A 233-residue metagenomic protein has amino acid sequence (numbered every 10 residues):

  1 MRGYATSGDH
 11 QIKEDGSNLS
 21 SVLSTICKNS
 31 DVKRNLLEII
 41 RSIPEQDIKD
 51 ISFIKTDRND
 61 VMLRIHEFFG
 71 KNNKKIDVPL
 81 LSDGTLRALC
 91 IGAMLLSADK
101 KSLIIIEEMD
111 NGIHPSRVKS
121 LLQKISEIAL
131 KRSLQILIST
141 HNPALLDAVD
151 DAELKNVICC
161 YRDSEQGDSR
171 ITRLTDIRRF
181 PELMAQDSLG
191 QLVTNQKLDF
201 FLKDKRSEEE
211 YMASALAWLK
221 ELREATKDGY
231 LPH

Functional and structural regions predicted by a protein language model:
M1-C90, M94-D99, D187-H233: Phosphate-coordinating catalytic segments in nucleotide- and nucleic-acid-processing enzymes
E107-E108: Walker B catalytic acidic pair
S120-H233: C-terminal lobe/lid and adjacent interdomain/linker elements of RecA-like ASCE P-loop ATPase modules
